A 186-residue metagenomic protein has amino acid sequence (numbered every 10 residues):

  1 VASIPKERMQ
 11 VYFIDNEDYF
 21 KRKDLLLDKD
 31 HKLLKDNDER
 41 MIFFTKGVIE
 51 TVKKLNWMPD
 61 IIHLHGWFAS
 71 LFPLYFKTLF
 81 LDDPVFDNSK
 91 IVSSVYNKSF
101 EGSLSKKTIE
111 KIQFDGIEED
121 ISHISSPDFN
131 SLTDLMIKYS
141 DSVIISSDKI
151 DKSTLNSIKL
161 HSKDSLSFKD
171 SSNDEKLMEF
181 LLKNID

Functional and structural regions predicted by a protein language model:
V1-D186: Catalytic cores of nucleotide-sugar-dependent glycosyltransferases that transfer UDP/GDP/TDP-activated
